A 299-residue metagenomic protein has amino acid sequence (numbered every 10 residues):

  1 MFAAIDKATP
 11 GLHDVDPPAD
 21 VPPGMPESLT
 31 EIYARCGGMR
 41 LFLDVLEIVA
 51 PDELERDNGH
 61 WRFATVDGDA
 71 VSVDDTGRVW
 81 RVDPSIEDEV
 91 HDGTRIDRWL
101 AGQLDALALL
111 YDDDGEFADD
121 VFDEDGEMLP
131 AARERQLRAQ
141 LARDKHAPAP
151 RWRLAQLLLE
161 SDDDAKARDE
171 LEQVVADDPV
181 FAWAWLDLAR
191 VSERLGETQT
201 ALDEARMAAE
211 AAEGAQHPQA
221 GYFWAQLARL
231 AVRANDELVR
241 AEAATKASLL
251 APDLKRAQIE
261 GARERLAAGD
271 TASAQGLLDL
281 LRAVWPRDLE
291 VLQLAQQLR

Functional and structural regions predicted by a protein language model:
M1-R78, Y111-D119, D123-E127, A131-S161 (+10 more regions): A surface-exposed partner-binding patch
R81, A182-L186, R190-R229: A generic tandem-repeat structural signature
D83-D114: Compact, glycine/acidic-enriched structural inserts
Q140, Q173-V174, M207-A208, K246-A247 (+1 more regions): Canonical positions in the second alpha-helix
L238-E242, K246-I259: Intrinsically disordered, low-complexity segments enriched in Gly and acidic/Ser/Thr residues that form flexible
